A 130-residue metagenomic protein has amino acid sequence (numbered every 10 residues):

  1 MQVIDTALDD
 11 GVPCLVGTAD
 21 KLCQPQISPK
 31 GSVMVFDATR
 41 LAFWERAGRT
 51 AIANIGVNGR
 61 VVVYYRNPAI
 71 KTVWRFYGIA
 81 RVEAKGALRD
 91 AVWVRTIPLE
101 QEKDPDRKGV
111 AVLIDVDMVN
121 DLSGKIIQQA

Functional and structural regions predicted by a protein language model:
M1-A130: Binding-site signature for planar aromatic cofactors or substrates
